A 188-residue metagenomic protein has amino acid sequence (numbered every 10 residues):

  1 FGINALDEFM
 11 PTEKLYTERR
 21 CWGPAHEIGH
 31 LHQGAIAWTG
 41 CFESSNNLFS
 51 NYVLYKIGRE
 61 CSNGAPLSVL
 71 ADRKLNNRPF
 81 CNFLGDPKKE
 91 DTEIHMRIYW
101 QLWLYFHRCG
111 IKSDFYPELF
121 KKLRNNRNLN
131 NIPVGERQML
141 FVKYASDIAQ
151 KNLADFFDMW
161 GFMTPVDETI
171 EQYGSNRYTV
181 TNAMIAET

Functional and structural regions predicted by a protein language model:
F1-R108, S113-L119: Catalytic cores of extracellular degradative/oxidative enzymes
E8, H107, L123, D167-T169 (+1 more regions): Residue-level detector of solvent-exposed, low-hydrophobicity positions
A71, N76, F80, L119 (+5 more regions): Generic structural signal of hydrophobic/aromatic residues within well-ordered alpha-helices of folded domains
D91, H95, Y99-V142, S146 (+2 more regions): Gly/Ser/Thr/Ala-enriched C-terminal appendages of enzymes
P133-T188: Beta/coil-rich, acidic/histidine-enriched accessory regions frequently appended to metallopeptidases
